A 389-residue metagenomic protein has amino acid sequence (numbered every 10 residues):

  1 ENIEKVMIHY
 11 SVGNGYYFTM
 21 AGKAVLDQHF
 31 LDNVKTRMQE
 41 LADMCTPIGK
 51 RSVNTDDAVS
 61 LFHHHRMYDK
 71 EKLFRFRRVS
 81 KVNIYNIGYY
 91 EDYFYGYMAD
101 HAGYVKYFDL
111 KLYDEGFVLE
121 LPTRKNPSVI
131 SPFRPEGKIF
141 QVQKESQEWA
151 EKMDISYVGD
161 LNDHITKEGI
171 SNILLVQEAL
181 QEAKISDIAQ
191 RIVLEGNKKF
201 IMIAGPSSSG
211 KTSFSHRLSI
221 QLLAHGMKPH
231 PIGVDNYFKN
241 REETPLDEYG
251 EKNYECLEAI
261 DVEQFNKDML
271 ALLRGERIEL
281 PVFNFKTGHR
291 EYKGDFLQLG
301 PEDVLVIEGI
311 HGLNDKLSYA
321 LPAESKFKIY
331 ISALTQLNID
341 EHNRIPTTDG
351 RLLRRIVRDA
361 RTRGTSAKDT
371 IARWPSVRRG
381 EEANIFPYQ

Functional and structural regions predicted by a protein language model:
N2-A183, I188, E195: Auxiliary tRNA-acceptor-end handling modules of aminoacyl-tRNA synthetases
G196, Y319-Q389: Conserved NTP phosphate-binding and transfer environment spanning the P-loop NTPase/kinase superfamily
I201-I203: Hydrophobic anchor at the beta1->P-loop junction of P-loop NTPases
P206: P-loop (Walker A) phosphate-binding loop of NTP-binding proteins
G210: Conserved glycine(s) of the Walker
S213-L218, G233: Hydrophobic positions on the alpha1 helix immediately C-terminal to the Walker A/P-loop
I220-H230: Post-Walker A helix-loop "phosphate-sensing" segment adjacent to the P-loop in P-loop NTPases
H230-I232, K239-G288, V304: Conserved nucleotide-sensing/catalytic segment adjacent to the nucleotide-binding pocket in NTP-handling enzymes
